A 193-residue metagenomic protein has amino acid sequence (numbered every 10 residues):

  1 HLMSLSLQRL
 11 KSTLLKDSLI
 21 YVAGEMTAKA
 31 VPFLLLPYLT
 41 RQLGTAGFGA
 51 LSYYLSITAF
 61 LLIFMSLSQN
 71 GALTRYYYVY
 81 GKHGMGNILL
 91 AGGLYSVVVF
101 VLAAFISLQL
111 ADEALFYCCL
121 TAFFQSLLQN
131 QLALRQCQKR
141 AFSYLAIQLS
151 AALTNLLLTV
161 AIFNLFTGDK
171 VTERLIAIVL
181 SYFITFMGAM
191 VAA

Functional and structural regions predicted by a protein language model:
H1-A30: N-terminal membrane topogenesis motif
L7-S12, T40-G47, T58-L94, Q136-F142: Transmembrane-helix boundary and interhelical linker motifs in polytopic inner-membrane proteins
S18-M26, N87-L89, L120, R135-A161: Alpha-helical transmembrane segments of multi-pass membrane transporters/permeases
E25, A30-L36, G47-Y77, Q125 (+1 more regions): Small-residue-rich midsections of specific transmembrane alpha-helices
L36, T40, I63, A103-S107 (+3 more regions): Structural signal for membrane-spanning alpha-helices in multi-pass inner-membrane proteins, emphasizing helix cores
L43-Y54, V79-A91, F100-F123, L165-L175: Membrane-interface helix-capping segments at transmembrane helix termini in multi-pass transporters
T58-F64, V97, V101-F105, Q109-L134 (+3 more regions): Alpha-helical transmembrane segments of multi-pass membrane proteins
L145-A193: Hydrophobic alpha-helical transmembrane segments
